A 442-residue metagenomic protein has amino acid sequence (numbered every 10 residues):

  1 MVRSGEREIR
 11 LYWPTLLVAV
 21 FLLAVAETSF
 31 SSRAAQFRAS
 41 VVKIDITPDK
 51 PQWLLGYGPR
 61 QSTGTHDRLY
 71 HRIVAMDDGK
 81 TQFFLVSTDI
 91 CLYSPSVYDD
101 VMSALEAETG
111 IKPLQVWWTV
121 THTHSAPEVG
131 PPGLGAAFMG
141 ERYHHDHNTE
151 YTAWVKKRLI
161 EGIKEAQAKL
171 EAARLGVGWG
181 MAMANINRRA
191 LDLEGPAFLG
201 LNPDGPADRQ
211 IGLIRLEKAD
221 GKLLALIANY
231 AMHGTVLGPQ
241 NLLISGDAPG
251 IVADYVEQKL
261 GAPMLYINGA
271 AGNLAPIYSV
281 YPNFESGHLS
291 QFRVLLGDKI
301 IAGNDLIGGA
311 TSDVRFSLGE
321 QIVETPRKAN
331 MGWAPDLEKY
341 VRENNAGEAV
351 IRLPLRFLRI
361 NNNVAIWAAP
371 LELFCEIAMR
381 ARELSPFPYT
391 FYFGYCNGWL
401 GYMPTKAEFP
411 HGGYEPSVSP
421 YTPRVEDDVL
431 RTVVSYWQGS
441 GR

Functional and structural regions predicted by a protein language model:
M1-R3, E27, G205, F387: Exposed boundary/loop context
M1-Y12: N-terminal secretory signal peptides that target proteins for export/translocation
P14-E27: Bacterial N-terminal signal peptides
A26, S31-Q36: Boundary at the C-terminal end of the N-terminal hydrophobic targeting segment
A34-T119, T123-P263, G269-A271, I277-V280 (+3 more regions): Conserved beta-alpha junction segments in alpha/beta enzyme cores
L296: Anionic-ligand-binding alpha/beta catalytic cores of soluble enzymes and soluble regulatory domains that recognize
I300: Glycan-recognition surfaces in beta-rich domains, encompassing non-catalytic CBMs and lectin-like receptor-binding
